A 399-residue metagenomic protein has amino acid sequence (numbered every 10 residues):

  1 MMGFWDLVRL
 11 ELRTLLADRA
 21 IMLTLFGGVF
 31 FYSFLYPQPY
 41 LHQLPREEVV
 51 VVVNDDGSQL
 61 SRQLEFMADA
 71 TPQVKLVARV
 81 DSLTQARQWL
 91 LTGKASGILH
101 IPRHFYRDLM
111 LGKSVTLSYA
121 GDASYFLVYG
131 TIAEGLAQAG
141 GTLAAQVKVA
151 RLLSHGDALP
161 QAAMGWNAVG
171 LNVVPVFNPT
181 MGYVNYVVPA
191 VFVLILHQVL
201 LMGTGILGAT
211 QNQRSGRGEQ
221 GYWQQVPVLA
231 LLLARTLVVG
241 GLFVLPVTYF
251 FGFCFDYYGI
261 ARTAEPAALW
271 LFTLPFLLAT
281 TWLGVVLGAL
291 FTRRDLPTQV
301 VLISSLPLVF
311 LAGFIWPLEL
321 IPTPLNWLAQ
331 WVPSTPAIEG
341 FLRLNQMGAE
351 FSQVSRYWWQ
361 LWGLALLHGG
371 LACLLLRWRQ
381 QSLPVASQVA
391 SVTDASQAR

Functional and structural regions predicted by a protein language model:
M1-E11, A78, A163, V176 (+9 more regions): Juxtamembrane loop-helix boundary motifs flanking transmembrane segments in multi-pass membrane proteins
M1-Y183, W378, P384-R399: Extracytoplasmic/periplasmic domains immediately adjacent to an N-terminal transmembrane anchor in multi-pass membrane
W5-R9, N185, Q224-Q225, L229-L237 (+3 more regions): Alpha-helical membrane-protein architecture signal
R19-A20, L229, D295: Residues that define the loop-to-transmembrane-helix transition and helix capping in multi-pass membrane transporters
T24-L25, P189, L233-A234, P297-V300 (+1 more regions): Hydrophobic core positions of alpha-helical segments in small-molecule transporters and transporter systems
F34, V174-C254: Hydrophobic alpha-helical transmembrane segments of multi-pass membrane transport proteins
G57, A78, Q88, G241 (+2 more regions): Membrane-spanning alpha-helical segments of multipass transporters and channels
L159-G170, P246, W331-L342: Peri-membrane helix termini and adjoining interfacial loops of integral membrane proteins
